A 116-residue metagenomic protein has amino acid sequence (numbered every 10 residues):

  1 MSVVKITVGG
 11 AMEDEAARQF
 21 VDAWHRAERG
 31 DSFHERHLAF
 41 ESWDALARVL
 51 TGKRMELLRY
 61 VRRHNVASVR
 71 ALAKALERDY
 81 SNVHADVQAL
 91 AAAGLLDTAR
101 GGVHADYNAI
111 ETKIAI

Functional and structural regions predicted by a protein language model:
M1-A27: General nucleic-acid-binding
E28-E56: Short alpha-helical segments that sit at the start of domains
D44-K53, S68, T98-I116: Short, cationic-aromatic polyanion-contact patches
G52-V66: Short amphipathic alpha-helical interface segments
V69-L76: A short acidic, leucine-rich amphipathic alpha-helix
L72, V83, V87-A91: Basic amphipathic alpha-helical segments that dock to polyanions
G94: Glycine-centered, phosphate/nucleic-acid-interacting loop/turn motifs that mediate DNA/RNA or nucleotide
